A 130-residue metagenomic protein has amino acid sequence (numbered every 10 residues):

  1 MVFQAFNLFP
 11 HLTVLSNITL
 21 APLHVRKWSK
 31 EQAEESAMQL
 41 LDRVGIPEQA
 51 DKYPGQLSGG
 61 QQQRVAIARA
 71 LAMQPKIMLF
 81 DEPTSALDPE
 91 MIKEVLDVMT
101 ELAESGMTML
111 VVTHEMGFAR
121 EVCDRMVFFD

Functional and structural regions predicted by a protein language model:
M1-D130: ABC family nucleotide-binding domain
